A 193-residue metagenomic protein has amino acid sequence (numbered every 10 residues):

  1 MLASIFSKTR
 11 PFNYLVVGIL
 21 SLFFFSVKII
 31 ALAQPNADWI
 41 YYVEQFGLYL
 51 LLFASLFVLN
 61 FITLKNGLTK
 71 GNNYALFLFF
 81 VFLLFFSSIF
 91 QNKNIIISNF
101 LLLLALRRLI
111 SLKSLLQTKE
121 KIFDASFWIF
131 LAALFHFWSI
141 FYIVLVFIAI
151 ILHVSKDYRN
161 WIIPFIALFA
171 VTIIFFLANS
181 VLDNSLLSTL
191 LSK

Functional and structural regions predicted by a protein language model:
M1-L20, T69: N-terminal membrane topogenic signal
L50-N66: Transmembrane-helix motifs of polytopic, lipid-linked glycan transferases
L64-F82: Transmembrane-helix signature of polytopic, membrane-embedded enzymes that assemble or transfer cell-envelope glycans
L78-I96: Aromatic- and kink-enriched transmembrane "portal" helix at the membrane-lumen/periplasm boundary that abuts
L103, F141-H153: Hydrophobic transmembrane alpha-helices of multi-pass, membrane-embedded glycosylation machinery
A105-E120: Membrane-interface transmembrane helices that cradle and orient dolichyl/undecaprenyl
K121-F137: Membrane-interface alpha helices of multi-pass inner-membrane proteins
Y158-L177: Hydrophobic alpha-helical membrane-interfacial segments at the cytosolic entry of transmembrane helices
